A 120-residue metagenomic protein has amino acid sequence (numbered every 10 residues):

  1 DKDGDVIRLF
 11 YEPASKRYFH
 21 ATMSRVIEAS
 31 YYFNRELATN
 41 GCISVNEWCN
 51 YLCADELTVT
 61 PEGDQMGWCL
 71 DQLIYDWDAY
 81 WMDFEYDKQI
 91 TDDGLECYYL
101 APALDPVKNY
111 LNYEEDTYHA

Functional and structural regions predicted by a protein language model:
D1-A120: Long, helix-rich, hydrophobic modules that act as membrane-proximal anchors or helical bundle/coiled-coil regulators
